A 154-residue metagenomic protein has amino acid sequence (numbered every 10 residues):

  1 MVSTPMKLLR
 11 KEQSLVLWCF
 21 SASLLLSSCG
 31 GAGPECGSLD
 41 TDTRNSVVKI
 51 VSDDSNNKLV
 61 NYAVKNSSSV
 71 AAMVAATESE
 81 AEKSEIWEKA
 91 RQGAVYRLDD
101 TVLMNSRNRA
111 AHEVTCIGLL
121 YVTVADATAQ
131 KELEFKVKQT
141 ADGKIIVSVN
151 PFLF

Functional and structural regions predicted by a protein language model:
T4-L17: Bacterial N-terminal signal peptides that target proteins for export
V16-S27: Bacterial N-terminal signal peptides
C29-F154: Cystatin/cathelin-like cysteine-protease inhibitor module
